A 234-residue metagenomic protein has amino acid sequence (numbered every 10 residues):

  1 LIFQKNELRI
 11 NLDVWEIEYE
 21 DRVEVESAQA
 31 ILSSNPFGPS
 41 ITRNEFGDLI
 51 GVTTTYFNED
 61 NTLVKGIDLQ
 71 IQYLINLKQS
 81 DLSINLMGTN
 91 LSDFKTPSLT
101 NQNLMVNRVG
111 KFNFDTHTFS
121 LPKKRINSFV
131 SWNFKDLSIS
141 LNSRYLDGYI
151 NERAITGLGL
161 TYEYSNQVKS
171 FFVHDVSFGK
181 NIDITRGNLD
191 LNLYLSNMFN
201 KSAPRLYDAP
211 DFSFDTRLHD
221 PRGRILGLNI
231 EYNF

Functional and structural regions predicted by a protein language model:
L1, I10-L12, I71, I84-L86 (+5 more regions): Membrane-embedded beta-strand positions of outer-membrane beta-barrel proteins
L1, K65-L69, K124-S128, F172-F178 (+1 more regions): Hydrophobic, lipid-facing positions within transmembrane beta-strands of outer-membrane proteins
I2-R22: Charge-patterned, long linear interaction tracts outside catalytic cores
F3-R9, N76-I84, T96-S98, I182-D190: Short loop/turn motifs that connect adjacent beta-strands in outer-membrane beta-barrel proteins
W15-I155: Gram-negative outer-membrane beta-barrel transporters
E18, S92-K95, R144-G157, K180-F234: C-terminal beta-signal and adjacent terminal beta-strands/loops of Gram-negative outer-membrane beta-barrel proteins
N58-L63, D115-P122, Y162-S170, T216-R222: Replace "Gram-negative outer membrane beta-barrel proteins" with "bacterial and organellar outer membrane beta-barrel
S143, E152-V173, S177: Generic long, charged, amphipathic alpha-helical segments
